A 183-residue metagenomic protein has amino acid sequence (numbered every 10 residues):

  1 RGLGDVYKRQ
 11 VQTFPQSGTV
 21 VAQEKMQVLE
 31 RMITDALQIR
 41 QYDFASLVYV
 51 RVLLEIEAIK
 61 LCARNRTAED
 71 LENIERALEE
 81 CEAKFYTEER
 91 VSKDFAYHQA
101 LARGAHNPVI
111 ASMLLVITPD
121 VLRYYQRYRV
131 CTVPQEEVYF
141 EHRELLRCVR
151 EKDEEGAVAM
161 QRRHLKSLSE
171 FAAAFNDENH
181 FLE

Functional and structural regions predicted by a protein language model:
R1-V50, K60, L182: Short linear motifs at protein or domain termini
Q23, A105-H106, L145: Ligand-binding loop in jelly-roll beta-barrel domains
V28-E30, D35-Q38, V50-R66, F95-P134 (+1 more regions): Hydrophobic, amphipathic alpha-helical faces that serve as interaction scaffolds
D43, L47-V50, D70, A77 (+4 more regions): Amphipathic alpha-helix face/heptad-repeat signature
E57-E89: Exposed, interaction-prone assembly regions rather than primary DNA-binding/catalytic cores
A68-E72, E88-S92, P108-S112, E155-A159: Short, solvent-exposed positions on alpha-helices
E75-E82, S92, A96, T118-E183: C-terminal all-alpha effector/ligand-binding and dimerization domain of prokaryotic HTH-type transcriptional repressors
K84, A102-G104, C148: Hydrophobic side-chain positions on well-ordered alpha-helices, corresponding to helix-helix packing/interface faces
